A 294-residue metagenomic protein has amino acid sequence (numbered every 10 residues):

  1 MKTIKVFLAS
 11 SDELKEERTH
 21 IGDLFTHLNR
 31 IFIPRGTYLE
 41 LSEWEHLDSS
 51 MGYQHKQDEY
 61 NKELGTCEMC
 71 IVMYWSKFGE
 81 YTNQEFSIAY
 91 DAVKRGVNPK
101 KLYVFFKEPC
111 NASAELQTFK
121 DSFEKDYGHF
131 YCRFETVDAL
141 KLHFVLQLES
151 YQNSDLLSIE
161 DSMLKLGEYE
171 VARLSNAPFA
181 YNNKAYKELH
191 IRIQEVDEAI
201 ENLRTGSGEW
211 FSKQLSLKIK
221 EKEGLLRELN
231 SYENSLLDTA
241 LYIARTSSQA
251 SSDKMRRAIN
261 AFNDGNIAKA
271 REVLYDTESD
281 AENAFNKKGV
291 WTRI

Functional and structural regions predicted by a protein language model:
M1-M69, M73, V97-K100: Conserved N-terminal substructure of TIR/SEFIR domains
F7-L8, T136, A258: Hydrophobic, repeat-rich solenoid/adaptor surfaces of innate immune receptors and signaling proteins
E16, G79-T82, S113-A114: Extracytoplasmic/secreted cell-surface and envelope-processing proteins
H20-L24, E59, Y81-I88, T118-S122 (+3 more regions): Alpha-helical scaffold elements adjacent to nucleotide-binding pockets in ATP/GTP-utilizing enzyme cores
G52, S76-K94: Conserved TIR/SEFIR loop-to-helix hotspot centered on a Trp-containing motif with a nearby acidic residue
K77-F78, P99-A112, D138: Short beta-alpha junction loops
E108-N230: C-terminal interaction surface of TIR/SEFIR-family domains
N176-I294: Charged/polar helix/coil "stalk" or linker segments at domain boundaries
